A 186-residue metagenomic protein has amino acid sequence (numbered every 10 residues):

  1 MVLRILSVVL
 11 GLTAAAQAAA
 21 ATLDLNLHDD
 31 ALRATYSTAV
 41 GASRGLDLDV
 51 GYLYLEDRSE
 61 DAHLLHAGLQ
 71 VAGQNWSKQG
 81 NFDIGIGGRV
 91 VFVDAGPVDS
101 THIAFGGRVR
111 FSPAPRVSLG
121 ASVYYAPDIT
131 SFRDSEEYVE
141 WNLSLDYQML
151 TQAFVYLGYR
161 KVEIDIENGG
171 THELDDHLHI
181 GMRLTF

Functional and structural regions predicted by a protein language model:
M1-T22: Cleavable N-terminal export/targeting peptides
Q17-Q74, T185: Short glycine/proline- and aromatic-enriched beta-strand/turn motifs that initiate or cap beta-hairpins
L23-L27, L48-Y52, I84-G88, L119-V123 (+3 more regions): Membrane-embedded beta-strand positions of outer-membrane beta-barrel proteins
L27-A31, Y52-R58, V71-G73, G88-D94 (+3 more regions): Transmembrane beta-strands of outer-membrane beta-barrel pores
H28-L32, R44, D61-A67, D99-I103 (+2 more regions): Residues that define the transmembrane beta-barrel architecture of outer-membrane proteins
T38-V40, V71-N75, V90, V109-F111 (+3 more regions): Residue-level signature of outer-membrane beta-barrel architecture
A42-L48, N75-I84, P115-A121, T151-V155: Repeated loop/turn-to-beta-strand initiation elements of outer-membrane beta-barrel proteins
Y147, E173-F186: Outer-membrane beta-barrel "beta-signal"
